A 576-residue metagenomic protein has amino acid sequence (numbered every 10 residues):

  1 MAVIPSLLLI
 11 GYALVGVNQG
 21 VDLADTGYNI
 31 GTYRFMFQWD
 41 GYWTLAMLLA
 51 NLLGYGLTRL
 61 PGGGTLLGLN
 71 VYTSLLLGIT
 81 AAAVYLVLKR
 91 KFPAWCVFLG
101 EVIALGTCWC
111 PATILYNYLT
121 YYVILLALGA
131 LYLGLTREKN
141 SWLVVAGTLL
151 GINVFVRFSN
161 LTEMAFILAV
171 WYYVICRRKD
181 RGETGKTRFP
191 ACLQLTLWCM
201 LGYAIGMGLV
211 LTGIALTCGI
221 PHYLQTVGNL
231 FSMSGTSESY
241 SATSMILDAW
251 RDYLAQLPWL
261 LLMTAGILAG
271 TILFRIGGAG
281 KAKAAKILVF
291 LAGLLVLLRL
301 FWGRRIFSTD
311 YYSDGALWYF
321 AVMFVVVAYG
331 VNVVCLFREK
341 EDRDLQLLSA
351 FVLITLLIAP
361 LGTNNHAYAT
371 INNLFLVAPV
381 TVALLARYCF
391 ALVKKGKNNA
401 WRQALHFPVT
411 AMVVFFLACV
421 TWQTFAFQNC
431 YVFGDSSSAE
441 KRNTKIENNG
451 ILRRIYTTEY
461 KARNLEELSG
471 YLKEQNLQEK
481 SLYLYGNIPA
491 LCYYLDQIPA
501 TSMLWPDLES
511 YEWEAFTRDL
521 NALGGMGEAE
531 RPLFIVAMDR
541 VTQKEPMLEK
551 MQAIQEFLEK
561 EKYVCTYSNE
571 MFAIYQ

Functional and structural regions predicted by a protein language model:
V15-T32, G41-L57, G63-G64, T217-G219 (+2 more regions): Extracytoplasmic catalytic/substrate-binding loops of multi-pass membrane glycan-assembly enzymes
I79, V84-G106, S141: Transmembrane-helix signature of polytopic, membrane-embedded enzymes that assemble or transfer cell-envelope glycans
K89-A94, A127-L143, N153, K179-D180 (+1 more regions): Membrane-interface transmembrane helices that cradle and orient dolichyl/undecaprenyl
C108-W109, A130, W142-A169, I205 (+1 more regions): Membrane-interface alpha helices of multi-pass inner-membrane proteins
A112-Y121: Short acidic/glycine- and proline-prone juxtamembrane loop motifs at membrane-interface regions of multi-pass membrane
A130, E163-G208, T212, A242-T243 (+1 more regions): Perimembrane helix-loop-helix junctions
A130-I152, G185-W198, L345-A350: Short hydrophobic alpha-helices at membrane interfaces in multi-pass membrane enzymes
W422-E509, E530-Q543, S568-Y575: Short periplasmic/luminal acceptor-recognition loop of GT-C membrane glycosyltransferases, typified by
